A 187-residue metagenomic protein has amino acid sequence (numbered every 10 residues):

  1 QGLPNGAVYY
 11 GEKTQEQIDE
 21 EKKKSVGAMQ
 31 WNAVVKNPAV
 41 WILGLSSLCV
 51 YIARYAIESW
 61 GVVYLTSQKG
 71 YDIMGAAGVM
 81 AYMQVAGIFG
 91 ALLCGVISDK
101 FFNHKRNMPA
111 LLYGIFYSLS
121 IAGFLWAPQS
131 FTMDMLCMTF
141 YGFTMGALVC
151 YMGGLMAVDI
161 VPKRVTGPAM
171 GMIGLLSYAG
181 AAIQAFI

Functional and structural regions predicted by a protein language model:
G2-I42, Q68: Juxtamembrane intracellular "pre-TM" segments in multi-pass secondary transporters
N37-C94, M145, V149, G153-G154 (+1 more regions): Extracytoplasmic gate region of multi-pass secondary transporters
K100-G114: Cytoplasmic membrane-interface "Motif A"-like loop-to-helix N-cap segments of 12-TM Major Facilitator Superfamily
N103, M156-T166: Paired intracellular helix-loop junctions of major facilitator superfamily
I115-Q129: C-terminal ends and interior cores of transmembrane alpha-helices in multi-pass membrane transporters/permeases
F131-L155: Hydrophobic core of transmembrane alpha-helices in multi-pass small-molecule transporters, especially MFS/SLC-type
K163-I187: A late C-terminal transmembrane helix in Major Facilitator Superfamily
